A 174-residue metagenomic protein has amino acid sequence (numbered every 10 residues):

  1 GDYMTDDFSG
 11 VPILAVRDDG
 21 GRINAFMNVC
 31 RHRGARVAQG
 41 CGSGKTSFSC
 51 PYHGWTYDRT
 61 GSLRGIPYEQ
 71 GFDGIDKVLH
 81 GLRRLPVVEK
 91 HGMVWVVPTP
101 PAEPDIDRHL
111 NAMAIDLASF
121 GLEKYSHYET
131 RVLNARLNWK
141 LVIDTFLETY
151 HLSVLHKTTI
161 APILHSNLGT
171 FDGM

Functional and structural regions predicted by a protein language model:
D2-P100, P104-I115: Rieske [2Fe-2S] iron-sulfur-binding domain
V88, M93-M174: C-terminal catalytic domain of Rieske-type non-heme iron oxygenases
